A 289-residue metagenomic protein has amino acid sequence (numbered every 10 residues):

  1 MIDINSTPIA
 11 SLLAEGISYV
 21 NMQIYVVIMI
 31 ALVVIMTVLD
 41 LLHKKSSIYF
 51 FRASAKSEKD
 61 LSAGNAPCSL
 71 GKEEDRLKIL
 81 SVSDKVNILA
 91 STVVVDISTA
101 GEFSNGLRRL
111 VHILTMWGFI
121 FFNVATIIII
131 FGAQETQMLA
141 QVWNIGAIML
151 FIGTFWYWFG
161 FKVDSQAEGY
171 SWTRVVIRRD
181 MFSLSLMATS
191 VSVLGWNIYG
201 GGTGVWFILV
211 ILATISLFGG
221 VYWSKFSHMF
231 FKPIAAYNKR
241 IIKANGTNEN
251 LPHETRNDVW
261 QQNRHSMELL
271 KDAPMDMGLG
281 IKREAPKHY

Functional and structural regions predicted by a protein language model:
M1-W260, R264-M267, G278, Y289: Membrane-embedded alpha-helical bundles of multi-pass integral membrane proteins
E268-A273: Long, low-complexity intrinsically disordered regions
K282: Conserved catalytic/coupling modules of large nucleotide/cofactor-utilizing molecular machines
